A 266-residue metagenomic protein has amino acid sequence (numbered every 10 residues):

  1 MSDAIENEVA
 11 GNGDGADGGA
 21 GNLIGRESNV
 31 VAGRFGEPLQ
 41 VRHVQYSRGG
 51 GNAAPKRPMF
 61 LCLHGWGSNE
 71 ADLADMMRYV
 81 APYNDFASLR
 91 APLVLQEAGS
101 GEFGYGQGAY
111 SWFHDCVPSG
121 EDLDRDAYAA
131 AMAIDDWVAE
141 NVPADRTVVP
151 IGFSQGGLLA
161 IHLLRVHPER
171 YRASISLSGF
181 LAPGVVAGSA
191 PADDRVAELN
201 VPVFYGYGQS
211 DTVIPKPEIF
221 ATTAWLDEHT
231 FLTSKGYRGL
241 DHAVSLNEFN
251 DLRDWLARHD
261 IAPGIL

Functional and structural regions predicted by a protein language model:
M1-M59: A domain-start/cap signature at the N-terminus of enzymes
R34-A144: Serine-hydrolase catalytic machinery in alpha/beta-hydrolase-like enzymes
G101-Y105, W112, G179-P202: Flexible "cap/lid" loop of the alpha/beta hydrolase fold
G152-G156: Gly/Ala-rich beta-loop-alpha elbow adjacent to hydrolase catalytic centers
G157-H167: Short glycine-enriched nucleophile-adjacent loop and the immediately C-terminal alpha-helix near the catalytic center
E169-L181: A conserved short beta-strand
Y205-Y207, D211: Short beta-strand/loop motif that positions the catalytic acidic residue of the alpha/beta-hydrolase fold
P217-L266: C-terminal catalytic histidine-bearing segment of alpha/beta-hydrolase fold enzymes
